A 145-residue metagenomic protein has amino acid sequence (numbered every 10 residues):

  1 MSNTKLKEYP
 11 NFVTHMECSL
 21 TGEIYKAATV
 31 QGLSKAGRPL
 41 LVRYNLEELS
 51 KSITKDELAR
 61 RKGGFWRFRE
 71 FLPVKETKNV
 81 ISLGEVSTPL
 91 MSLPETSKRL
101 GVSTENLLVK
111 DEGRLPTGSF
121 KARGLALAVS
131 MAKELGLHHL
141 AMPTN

Functional and structural regions predicted by a protein language model:
M1-N145: PLP-dependent amino-acid enzyme catalytic core
